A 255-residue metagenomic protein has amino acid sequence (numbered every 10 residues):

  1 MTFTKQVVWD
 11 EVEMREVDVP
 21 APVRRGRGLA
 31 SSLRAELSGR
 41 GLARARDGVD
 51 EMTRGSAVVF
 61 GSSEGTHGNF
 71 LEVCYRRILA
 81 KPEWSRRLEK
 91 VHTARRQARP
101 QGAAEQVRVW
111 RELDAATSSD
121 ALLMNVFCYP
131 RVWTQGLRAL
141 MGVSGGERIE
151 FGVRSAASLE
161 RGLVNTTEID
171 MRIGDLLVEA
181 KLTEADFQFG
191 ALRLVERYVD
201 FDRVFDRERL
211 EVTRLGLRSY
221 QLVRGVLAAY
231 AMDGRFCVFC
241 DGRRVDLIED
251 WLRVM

Functional and structural regions predicted by a protein language model:
M1-G152: Nuclease-adjacent, charged terminal/linker segments that flank catalytic cores
K81-P82, V107, A116, D120 (+5 more regions): Electrostatic, structured charged patches in enzyme active sites and in nucleic-acid/phosphate-binding
A121, N125-Y129, L177, R224 (+1 more regions): Amphipathic alpha-helical segments that form well-ordered structural scaffolds and often line/cohere around active
G136, Q188, I248: Short acidic, gly/pro-rich beta-turn/loop elements at beta-sheet edges and active-site/ligand-binding grooves
E147-G174, A180, E184-G190, R214-L215: Active-site metal-binding core of divalent-cation-utilizing nuclease and nuclease-like domains
D175-L176, R235: Structural motif
T183-G242: Catalytic cores of nucleic-acid endonucleases
F236-M255: C-terminal/domain-terminus segments
